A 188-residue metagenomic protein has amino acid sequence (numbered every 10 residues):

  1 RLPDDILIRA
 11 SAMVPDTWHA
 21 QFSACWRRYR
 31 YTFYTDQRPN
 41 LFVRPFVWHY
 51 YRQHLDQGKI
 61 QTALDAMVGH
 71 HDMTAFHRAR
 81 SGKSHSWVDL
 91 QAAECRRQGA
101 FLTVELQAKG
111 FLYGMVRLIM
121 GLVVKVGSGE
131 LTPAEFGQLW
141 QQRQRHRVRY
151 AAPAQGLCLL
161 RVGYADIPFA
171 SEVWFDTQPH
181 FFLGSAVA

Functional and structural regions predicted by a protein language model:
R1-A188: Structured-RNA-binding interfaces characteristic of tRNA pseudouridine synthases
